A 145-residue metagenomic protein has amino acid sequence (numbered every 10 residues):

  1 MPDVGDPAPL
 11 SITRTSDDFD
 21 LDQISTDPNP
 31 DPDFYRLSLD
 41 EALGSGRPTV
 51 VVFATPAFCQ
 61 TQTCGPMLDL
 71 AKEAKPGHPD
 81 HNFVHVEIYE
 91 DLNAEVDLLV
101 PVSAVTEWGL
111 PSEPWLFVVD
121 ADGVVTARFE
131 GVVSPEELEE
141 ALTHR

Functional and structural regions predicted by a protein language model:
M1-F19, V118, V125-R145: Thiol-/selenol-based redox modules, centered on thioredoxin-like and closely related oxidoreductase domains
M1-G46: Compositionally biased low-complexity segments at domain edges in trafficked proteins and select soluble regulators
F34, S38, P66, L70 (+2 more regions): Extracytoplasmic/secreted proteins, especially bacterial periplasmic and envelope-associated proteins
L39-Q60: Short active-site neighborhood of thiol/selenol oxidoreductases, capturing the structured segment around
G46-V50, H78-V84, E113-P114, A121: Loop/turn elements at helix/coil->beta-strand transitions in domains of secreted/extracellular proteins
T61-G77: Typically the conserved alpha-helix immediately C-terminal to a functionally engaged Cys/Sec in thioredoxin-like
K72, P76-P79, V124, T143-H144: Sec-exported extracytoplasmic/periplasmic mature domains
V86-E113, V118-V125, E137-H144: Thioredoxin-like thiol-disulfide oxidoreductase module
